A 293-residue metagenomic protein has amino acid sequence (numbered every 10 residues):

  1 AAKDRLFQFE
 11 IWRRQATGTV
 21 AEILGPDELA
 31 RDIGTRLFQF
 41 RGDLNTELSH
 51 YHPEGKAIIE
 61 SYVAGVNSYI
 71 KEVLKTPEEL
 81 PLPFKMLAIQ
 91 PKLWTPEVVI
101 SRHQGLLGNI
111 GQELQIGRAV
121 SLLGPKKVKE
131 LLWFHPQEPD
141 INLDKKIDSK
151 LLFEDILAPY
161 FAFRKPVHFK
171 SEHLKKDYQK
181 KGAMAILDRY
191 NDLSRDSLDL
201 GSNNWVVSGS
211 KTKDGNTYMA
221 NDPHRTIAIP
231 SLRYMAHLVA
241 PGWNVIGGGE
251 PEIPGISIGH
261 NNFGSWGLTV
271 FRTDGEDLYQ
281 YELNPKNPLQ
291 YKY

Functional and structural regions predicted by a protein language model:
A1-Y218, P223: Substrate-recognition/specificity elements adjacent to catalytic centers across diverse enzyme folds
P26, L82-I89, V207-G209, I229-A240 (+3 more regions): Generic structural "secondary-structure junction" signal
A57, S61, L200-S202, Y218 (+5 more regions): Generic recognition of stable, solvent-exposed alpha-helical segments in well-folded globular domains
R102-H103, G108, G215-N216, I227-S231 (+4 more regions): Short helix/loop capping segments that flank catalytic or ligand/cofactor-binding pockets
G117-P139, S149, Y234-G264: Charge-dense polyanion-binding interfaces
M184, Y190-L198, S210, P223-T226 (+2 more regions): A conserved hydrophobic secondary-structure block that centers on an alpha-helix together with its immediately flanking
G209, A220-N221, I227, G259 (+1 more regions): Pocket-edge structural micro-motifs
N244-Y293: Compact, glycine/acidic-enriched structural inserts
